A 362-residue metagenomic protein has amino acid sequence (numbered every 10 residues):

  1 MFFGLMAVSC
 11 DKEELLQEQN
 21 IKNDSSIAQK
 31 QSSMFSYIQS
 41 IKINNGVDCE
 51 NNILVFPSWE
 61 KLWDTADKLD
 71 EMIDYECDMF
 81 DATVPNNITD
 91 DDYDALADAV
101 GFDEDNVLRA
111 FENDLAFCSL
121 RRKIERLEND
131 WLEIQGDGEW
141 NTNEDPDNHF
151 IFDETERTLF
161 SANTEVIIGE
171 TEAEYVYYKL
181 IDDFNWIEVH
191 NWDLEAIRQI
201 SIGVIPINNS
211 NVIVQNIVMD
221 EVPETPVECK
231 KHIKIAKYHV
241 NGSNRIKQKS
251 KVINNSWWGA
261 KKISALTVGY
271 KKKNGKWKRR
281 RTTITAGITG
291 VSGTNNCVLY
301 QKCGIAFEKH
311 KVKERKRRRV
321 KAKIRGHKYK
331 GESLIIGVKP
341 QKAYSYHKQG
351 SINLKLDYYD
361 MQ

Functional and structural regions predicted by a protein language model:
M6-S9: C-terminal motif of bacterial Sec signal peptides marking the signal peptidase cleavage site
K12-I233: Acidic/polar, low-complexity intrinsically disordered N-terminal segments immediately downstream of a Sec signal
N211-Q362: Mature secreted bioactive peptide module from preproproteins
